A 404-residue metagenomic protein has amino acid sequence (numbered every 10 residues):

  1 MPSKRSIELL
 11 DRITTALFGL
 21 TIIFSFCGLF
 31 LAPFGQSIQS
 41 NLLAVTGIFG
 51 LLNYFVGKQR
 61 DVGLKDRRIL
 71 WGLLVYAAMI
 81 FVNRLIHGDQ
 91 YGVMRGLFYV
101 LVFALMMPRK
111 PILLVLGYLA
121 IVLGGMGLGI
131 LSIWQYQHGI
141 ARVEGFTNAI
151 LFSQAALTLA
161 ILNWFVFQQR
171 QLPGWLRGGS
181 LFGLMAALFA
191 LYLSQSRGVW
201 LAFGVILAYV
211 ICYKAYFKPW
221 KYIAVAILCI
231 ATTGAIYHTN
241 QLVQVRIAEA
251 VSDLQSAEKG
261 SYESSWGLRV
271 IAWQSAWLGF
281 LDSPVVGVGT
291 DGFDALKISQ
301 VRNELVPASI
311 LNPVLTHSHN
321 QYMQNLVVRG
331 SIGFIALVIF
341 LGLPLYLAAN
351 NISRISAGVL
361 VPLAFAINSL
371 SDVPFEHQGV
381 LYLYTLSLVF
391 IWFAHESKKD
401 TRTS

Functional and structural regions predicted by a protein language model:
M1-M79, F98-L101, L105-L113, L119 (+2 more regions): Transmembrane signal-anchor hairpin modules in multi-pass inner-membrane enzymes, especially those that act on
F26-F30, A77-F81, L181-Q195, A364-L370: Membrane-interface alpha helices of multi-pass inner-membrane proteins
Q39-G50, Y91-A104, I150-V166, L184 (+4 more regions): Hydrophobic core segments of transmembrane alpha-helices in multi-pass, intramembrane catalytic enzymes
G47-G50, P108-G139, T147-A215, H238: Alpha-helical transmembrane segments of multi-pass inner-membrane proteins
L193, K214-K259, Q274-D282, T290: A membrane-periplasm/extracellular boundary helix in multi-pass inner-membrane enzymes that assemble envelope glycans
G260-G267, I271, D282, V286-R329: Long extracytoplasmic/lumenal interhelical loops at the membrane interface of multi-pass membrane proteins
V328-L363: Hydrophobic transmembrane alpha-helices and their immediate junctions
F340, G358-L370, P374-S404: Transmembrane alpha-helices of multi-pass inner-membrane enzymes
